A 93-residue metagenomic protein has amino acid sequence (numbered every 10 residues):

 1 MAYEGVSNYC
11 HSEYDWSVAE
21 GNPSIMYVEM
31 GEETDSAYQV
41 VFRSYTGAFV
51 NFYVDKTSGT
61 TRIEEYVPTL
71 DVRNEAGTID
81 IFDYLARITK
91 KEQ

Functional and structural regions predicted by a protein language model:
M1-I25, T89: Short, non-transmembrane alpha-helical segments in secretory-pathway proteins
A2-E4, Y14, E33, E75-I79 (+1 more regions): Intrinsic disorder/low-complexity segments
G5, V40, E92-Q93: Intrinsic disorder/low-complexity segments enriched in polar/small residues
W16-T57, T61: Exposed beta-strand-loop-beta-strand "reactive/processing" segments of non-cytosolic proteins
V50-E92: A short, surface-exposed interaction/processing loop segment used at functional sites
